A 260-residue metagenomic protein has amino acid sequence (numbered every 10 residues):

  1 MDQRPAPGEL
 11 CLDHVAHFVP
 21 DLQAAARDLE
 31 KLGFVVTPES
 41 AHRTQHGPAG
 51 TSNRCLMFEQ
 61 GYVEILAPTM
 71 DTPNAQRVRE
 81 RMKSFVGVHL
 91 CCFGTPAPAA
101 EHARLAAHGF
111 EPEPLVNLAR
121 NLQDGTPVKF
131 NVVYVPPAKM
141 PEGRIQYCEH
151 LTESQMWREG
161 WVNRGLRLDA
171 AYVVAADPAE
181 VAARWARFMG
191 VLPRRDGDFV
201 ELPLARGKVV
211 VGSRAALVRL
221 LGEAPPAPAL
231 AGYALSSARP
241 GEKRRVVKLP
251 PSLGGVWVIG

Functional and structural regions predicted by a protein language model:
M1-L12, H17-T37, A49-T51, F58-N117 (+1 more regions): Glyoxalase I/VOC metalloenzyme domain signal
E39-A41: A short acidic/basic microdomain associated with nuclease active sites
R43-P48: Acidic-and-aromatic substrate-binding clefts and catalytic sites of carbohydrate-active enzymes
